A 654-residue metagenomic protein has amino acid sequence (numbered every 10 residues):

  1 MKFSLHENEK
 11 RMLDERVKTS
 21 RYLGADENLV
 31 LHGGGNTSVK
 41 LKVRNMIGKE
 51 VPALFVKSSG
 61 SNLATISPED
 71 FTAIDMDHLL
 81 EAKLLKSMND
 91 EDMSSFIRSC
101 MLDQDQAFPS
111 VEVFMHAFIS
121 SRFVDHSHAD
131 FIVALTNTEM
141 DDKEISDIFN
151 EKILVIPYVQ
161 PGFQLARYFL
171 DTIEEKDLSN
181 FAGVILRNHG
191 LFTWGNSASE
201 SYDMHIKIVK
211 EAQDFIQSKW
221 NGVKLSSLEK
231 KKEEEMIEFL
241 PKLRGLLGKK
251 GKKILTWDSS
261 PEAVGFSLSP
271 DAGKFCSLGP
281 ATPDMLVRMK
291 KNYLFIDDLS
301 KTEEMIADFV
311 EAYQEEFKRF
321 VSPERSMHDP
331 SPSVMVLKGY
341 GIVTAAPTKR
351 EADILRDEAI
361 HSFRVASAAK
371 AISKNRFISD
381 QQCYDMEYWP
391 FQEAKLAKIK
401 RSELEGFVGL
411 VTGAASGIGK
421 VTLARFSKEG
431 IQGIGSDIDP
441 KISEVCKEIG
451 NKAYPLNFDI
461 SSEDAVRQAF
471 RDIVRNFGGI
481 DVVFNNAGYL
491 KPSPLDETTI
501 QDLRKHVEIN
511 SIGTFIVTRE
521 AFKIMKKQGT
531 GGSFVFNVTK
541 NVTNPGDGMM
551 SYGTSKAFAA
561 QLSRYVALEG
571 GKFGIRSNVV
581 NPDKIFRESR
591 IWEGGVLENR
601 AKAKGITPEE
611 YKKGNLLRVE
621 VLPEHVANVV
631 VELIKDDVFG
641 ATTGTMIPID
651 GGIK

Functional and structural regions predicted by a protein language model:
M1-G409, V421: Glycine-rich flexible loops
G406-I434: Canonical Rossmann dinucleotide-binding motif of NAD(H)/NADP(H)-dependent dehydrogenases/reductases, specifically
F484, G571-R576, A641-G644: Short, small/polar-rich loop/turn modules that mediate ligand/substrate recognition or access, typified
P494-L495, D502-R504, L597: Substrate-binding pocket helix/loop in short-chain dehydrogenase/reductase
T518, S555: Active-site helix of classical SDR
K523, L568-E569: Alpha-helical segment proximal to the catalytic Tyr-Lys
E620-I649: C-terminal substrate-recognition "lid" of short-chain dehydrogenase/reductases
